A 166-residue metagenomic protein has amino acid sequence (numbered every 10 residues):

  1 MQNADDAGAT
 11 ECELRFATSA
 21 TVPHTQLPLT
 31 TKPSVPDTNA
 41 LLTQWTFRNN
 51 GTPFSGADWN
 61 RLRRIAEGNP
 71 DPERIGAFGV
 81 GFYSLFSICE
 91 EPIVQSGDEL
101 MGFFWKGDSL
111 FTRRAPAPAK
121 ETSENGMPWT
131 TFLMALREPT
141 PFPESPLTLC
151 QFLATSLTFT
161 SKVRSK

Functional and structural regions predicted by a protein language model:
M1-Q2: Short alpha-helix carrying the canonical HExxH Zn2+-binding catalytic motif
D5-F78, Y83, S87-K166: Interdomain "switch/hinge" adjacent to the Bergerat
